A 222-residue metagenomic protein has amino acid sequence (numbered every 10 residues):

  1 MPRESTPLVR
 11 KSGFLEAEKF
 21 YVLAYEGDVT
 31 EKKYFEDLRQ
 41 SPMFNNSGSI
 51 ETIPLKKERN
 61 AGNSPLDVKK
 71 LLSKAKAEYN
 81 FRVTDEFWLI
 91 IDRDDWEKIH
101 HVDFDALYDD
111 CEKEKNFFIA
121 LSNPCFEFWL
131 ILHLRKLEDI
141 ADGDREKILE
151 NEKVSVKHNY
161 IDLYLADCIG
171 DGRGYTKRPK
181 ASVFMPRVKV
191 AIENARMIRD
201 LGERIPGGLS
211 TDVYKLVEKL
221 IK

Functional and structural regions predicted by a protein language model:
P2-E18, T30, E36-E58, K74-K222: C-terminal accessory helical subdomains adjacent to catalytic cores in phosphodiester- and nucleotide-handling enzymes
F20-A24: Conserved beta-strand elements of the Class I
E26-D28: Helix N-cap/beta->alpha junction signal
N60-K69: Eukaryotic endosomal/vacuolar membrane-trafficking regulators centered on PX-domain-mediated PI3P pathways
